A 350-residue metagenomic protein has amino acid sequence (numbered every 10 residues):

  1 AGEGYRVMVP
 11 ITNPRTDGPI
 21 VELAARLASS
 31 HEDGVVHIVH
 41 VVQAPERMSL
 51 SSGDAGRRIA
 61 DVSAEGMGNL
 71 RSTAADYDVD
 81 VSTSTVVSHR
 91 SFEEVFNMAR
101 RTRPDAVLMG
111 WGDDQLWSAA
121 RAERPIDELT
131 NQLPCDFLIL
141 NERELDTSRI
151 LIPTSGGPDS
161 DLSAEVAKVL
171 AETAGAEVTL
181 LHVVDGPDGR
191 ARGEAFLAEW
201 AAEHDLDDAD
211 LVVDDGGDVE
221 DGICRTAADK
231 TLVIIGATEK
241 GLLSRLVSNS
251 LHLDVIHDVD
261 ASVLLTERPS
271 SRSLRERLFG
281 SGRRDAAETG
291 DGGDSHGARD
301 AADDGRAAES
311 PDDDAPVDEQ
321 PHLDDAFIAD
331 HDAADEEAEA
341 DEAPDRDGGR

Functional and structural regions predicted by a protein language model:
A1-R6, S88, M109, R143-R149: Membrane-interfacial segments at transmembrane helix termini in multi-pass membrane proteins
G2-G53, R57, I150-E194, A198-H204 (+2 more regions): Small/aliphatic-rich secondary-structure junction motif
H37-P45, S52-H89, A99, G110-Q115: Soluble catalytic regions of membrane-associated enzymes that act on cell-envelope and secretory-pathway components
H37-V39, S82-V86, L138, T179-L181 (+2 more regions): General small-molecule cofactor/ligand-binding pocket signal
R71, V95-R101, G222-D229, V233: Short, well-structured alpha-helical segments in soluble
S91-V95, P125, D218-I223, L251: Short acidic active-site motifs
R100-E144, D229-A286, P321, F327 (+2 more regions): Gly/Ser-rich helix-loop-strand patches that form or flank binding pockets for ribonucleotide-derived cofactors
A195-A198, D215-A227, D254: A short, acidic, amphipathic alpha-helical segment used as a generic capping/interface helix at domain edges
